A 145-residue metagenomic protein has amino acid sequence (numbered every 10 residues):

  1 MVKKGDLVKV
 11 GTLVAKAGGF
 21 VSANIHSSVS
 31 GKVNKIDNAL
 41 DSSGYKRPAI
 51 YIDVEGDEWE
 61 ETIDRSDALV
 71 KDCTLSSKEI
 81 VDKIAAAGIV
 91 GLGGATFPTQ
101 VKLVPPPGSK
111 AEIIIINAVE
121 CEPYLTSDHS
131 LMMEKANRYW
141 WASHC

Functional and structural regions predicted by a protein language model:
M1, A17-S22: Ferredoxin-like iron-sulfur electron-transfer modules
V2-K3, D53: A structural detector for beta-sheet-dominated domains
K3-K16, K35: Short, well-structured beta-strand-loop connectors
V21-S27, K32-C145: Iron-sulfur-associated redox domains of electron-transfer enzymes in respiratory and anaerobic energy metabolism
